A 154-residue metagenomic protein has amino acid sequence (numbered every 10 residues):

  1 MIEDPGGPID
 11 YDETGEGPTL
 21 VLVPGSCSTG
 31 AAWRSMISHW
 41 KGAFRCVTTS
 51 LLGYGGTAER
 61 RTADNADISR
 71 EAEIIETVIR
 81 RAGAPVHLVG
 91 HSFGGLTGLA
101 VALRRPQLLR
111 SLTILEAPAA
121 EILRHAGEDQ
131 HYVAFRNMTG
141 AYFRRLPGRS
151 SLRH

Functional and structural regions predicted by a protein language model:
E3-D64, A84: Conserved HGGG/HGGXW glycine-rich cap/lid loop of the alpha/beta-hydrolase fold
E13, E71, E116: Acidic-residue sensor for enzyme active/binding pockets
A32, R70, I74, A134: Charged catalytic carboxylate motif
R34, E76, L99-L103: Short, hydrophobic alpha-helix immediately C-terminal to the catalytic nucleophile
H39, R81, R104: Active-site catalytic microenvironments for nucleophilic, acid-base chemistry
S69-V86: Conserved acidic catalytic loop of the alpha/beta-hydrolase fold
A84-L123: Conserved hydrolase catalytic core segment
A117-H154: Helix-rich cap/lid subdomain of alpha/beta-hydrolase
